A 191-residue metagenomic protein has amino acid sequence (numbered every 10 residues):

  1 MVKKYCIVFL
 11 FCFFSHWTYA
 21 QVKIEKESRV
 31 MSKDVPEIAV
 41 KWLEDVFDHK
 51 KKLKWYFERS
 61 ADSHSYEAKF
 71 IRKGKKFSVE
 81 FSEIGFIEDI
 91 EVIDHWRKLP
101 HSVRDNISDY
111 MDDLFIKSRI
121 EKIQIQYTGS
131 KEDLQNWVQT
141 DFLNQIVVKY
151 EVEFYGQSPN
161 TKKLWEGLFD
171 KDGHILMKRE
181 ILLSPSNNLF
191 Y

Functional and structural regions predicted by a protein language model:
M1-I24, L43: Bacterial Sec-dependent N-terminal signal peptides
Y19-D62, I71-K75, S82-W96: Short helix/turn-capping signatures at newly exposed starts of structured segments
V46-E80, N136-L168: Exposed beta-strand-loop-beta-strand "reactive/processing" segments of non-cytosolic proteins
F47, D94, P100, F115 (+3 more regions): Eukaryotic scaffold repeat domains enriched in small/polar residues
F77-D89, T161-L183: A short, surface-exposed beta-strand/turn
E83-Y127: Long, charged/polar, surface-exposed segments that mediate recognition or autoinhibition
K122-L143: Short aromatic loop motif centered on NTY/YTY
L189-Y191: Short, solvent-exposed mixed-charge patches
